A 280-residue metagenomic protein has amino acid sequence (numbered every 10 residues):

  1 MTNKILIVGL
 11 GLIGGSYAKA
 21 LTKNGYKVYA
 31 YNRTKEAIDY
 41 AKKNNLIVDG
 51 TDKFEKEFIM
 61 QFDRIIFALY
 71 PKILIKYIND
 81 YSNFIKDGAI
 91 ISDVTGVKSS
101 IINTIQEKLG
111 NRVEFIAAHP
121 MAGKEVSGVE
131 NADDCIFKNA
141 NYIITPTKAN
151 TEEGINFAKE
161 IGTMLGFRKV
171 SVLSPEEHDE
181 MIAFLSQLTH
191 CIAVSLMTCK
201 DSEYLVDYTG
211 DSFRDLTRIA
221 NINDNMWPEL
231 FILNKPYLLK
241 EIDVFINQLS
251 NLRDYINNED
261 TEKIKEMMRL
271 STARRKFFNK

Functional and structural regions predicted by a protein language model:
M1-I59: NAD(P)+-binding Rossmann beta1-loop-alpha1 motif at the extreme N-terminus of oxidoreductases
K4, K27, E114, N141 (+1 more regions): Residues at the starts of beta-strands that form the adenosine-phosphate
L6-I7, F67, I144: Hydrophobic Val/Ile/Leu positions in short beta-strands of Rossmann-like dinucleotide-binding domains
R33, L69-Y70, V94: Short beta->alpha hinge that forms the Motif I/post-I loop of the SAM-binding pocket
I65-I66, S92: N-terminal Rossmann-like NAD(P) cofactor-binding module of classical short-chain dehydrogenase/reductase
I73, Y77-E130: Rossmann-like NAD(P)(H) cofactor-binding subdomain of soluble oxidoreductases
D134-R218: Internal alpha-helical scaffold of NAD(P)-dependent oxidoreductase catalytic cores
Y204-S271: Interdomain hinge/lid region at the active-site interface of Rossmann-like NAD(P)-dependent oxidoreductases
